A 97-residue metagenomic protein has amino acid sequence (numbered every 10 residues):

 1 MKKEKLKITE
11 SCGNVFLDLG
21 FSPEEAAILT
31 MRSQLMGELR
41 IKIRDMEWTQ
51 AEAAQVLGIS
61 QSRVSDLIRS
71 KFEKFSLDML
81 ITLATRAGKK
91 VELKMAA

Functional and structural regions predicted by a protein language model:
M1-G37: N-terminal flexible/basic segments that precede or flank functional cores
L17, R44, Q55, T85: Short polybasic/polar patches that bind polyanions
R32-W48: Short, amphipathic alpha-helical "recognition" segments used to contact nucleic acids or chromatin
W48-R63: Short alpha-helical DNA-recognition segment
S65-D66, I81: Key DNA-contacting residues within the recognition helix of helix-turn-helix
I68, M95: DNA major-groove recognition helix of helix-turn-helix
L77-L93: DNA major-groove recognition helix of helix-turn-helix/homeodomain DNA-binding modules
